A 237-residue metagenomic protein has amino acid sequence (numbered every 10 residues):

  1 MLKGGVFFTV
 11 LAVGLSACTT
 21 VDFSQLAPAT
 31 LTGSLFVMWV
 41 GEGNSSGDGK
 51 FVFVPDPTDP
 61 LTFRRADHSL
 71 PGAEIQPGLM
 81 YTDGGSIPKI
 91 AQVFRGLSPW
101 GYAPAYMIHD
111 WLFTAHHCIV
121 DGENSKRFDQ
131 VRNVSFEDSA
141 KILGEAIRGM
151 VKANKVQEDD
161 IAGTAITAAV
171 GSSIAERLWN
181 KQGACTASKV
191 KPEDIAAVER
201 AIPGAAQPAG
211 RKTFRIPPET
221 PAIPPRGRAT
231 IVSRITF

Functional and structural regions predicted by a protein language model:
M1-F7: Bacterial N-terminal signal peptides that target proteins for export
C18-F237: Extended terminal accessory/targeting regions
